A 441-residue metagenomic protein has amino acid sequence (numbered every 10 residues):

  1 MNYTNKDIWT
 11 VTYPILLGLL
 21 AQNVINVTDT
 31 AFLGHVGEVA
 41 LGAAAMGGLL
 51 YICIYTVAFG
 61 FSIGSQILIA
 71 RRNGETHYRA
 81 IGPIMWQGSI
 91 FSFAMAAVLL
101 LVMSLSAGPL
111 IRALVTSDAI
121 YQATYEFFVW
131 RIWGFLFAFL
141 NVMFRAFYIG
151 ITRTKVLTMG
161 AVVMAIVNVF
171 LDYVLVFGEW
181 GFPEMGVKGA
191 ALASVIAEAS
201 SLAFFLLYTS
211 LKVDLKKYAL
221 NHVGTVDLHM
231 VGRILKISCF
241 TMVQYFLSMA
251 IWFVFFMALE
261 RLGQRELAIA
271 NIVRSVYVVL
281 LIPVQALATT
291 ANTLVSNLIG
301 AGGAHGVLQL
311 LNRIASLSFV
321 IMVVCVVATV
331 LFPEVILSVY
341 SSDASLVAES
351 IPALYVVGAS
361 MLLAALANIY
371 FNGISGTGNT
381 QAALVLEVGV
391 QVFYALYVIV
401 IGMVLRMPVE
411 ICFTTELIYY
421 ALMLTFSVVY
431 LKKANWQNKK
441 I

Functional and structural regions predicted by a protein language model:
M1-T12, I69-L136, F182-C239, V295-S360 (+1 more regions): Short alpha-helical transmembrane segments in multi-pass integral membrane proteins
T4, T28-F32, A40, S65 (+9 more regions): Hydrophobic alpha-helical segments typical of transmembrane helices and their membrane-interface/capping positions
T10-N26, W130, M164, A197-S201 (+4 more regions): Transmembrane helical elements of multi-pass membrane transporters/channels
I15, L19, A31, G48 (+15 more regions): Transmembrane alpha-helix boundary and packing residues in multipass membrane permease domains and related
L16, L20, V24, T28 (+20 more regions): Generic alpha-helical transmembrane segments of integral inner-membrane proteins, especially permease/transport modules
L20, V24-G42, I111-D118, V174-M185 (+5 more regions): Helix-terminus/linker motif at the lipid-water interface of multi-pass membrane proteins
L41-L101, A138-T152, V156-L157, I269-P333 (+1 more regions): Small-residue-rich hydrophobic transmembrane alpha-helices
S62, Q66, R131-G150, L157-A165 (+5 more regions): Short runs within selected transmembrane alpha-helices of multi-pass transporters and secretion channels
